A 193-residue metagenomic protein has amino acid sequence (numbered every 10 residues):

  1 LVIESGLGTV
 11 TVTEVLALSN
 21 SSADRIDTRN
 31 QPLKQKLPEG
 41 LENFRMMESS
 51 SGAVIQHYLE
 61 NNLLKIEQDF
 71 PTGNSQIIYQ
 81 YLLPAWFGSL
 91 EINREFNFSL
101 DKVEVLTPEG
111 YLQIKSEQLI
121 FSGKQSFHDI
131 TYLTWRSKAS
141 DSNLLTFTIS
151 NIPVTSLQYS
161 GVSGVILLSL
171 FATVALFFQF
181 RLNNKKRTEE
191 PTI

Functional and structural regions predicted by a protein language model:
L1-P191: Lumenal/extracellular ectodomains and adaptor appendage modules of the eukaryotic vesicle/secretory system
